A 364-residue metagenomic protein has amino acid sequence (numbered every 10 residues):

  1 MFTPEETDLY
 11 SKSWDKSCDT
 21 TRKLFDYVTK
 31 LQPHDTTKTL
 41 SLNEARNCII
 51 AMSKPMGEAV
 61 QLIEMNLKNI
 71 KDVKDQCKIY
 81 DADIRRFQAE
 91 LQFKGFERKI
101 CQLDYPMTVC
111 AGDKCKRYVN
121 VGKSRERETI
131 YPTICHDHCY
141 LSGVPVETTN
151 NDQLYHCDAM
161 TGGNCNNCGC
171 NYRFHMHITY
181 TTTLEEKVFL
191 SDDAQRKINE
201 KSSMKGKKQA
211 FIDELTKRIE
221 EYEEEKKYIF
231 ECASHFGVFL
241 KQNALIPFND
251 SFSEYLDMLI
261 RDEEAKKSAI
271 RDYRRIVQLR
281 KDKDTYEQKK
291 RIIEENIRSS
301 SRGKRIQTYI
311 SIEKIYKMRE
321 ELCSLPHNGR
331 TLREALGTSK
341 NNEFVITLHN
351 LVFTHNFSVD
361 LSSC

Functional and structural regions predicted by a protein language model:
M1-C364: C-terminal non-catalytic interaction/localization modules
